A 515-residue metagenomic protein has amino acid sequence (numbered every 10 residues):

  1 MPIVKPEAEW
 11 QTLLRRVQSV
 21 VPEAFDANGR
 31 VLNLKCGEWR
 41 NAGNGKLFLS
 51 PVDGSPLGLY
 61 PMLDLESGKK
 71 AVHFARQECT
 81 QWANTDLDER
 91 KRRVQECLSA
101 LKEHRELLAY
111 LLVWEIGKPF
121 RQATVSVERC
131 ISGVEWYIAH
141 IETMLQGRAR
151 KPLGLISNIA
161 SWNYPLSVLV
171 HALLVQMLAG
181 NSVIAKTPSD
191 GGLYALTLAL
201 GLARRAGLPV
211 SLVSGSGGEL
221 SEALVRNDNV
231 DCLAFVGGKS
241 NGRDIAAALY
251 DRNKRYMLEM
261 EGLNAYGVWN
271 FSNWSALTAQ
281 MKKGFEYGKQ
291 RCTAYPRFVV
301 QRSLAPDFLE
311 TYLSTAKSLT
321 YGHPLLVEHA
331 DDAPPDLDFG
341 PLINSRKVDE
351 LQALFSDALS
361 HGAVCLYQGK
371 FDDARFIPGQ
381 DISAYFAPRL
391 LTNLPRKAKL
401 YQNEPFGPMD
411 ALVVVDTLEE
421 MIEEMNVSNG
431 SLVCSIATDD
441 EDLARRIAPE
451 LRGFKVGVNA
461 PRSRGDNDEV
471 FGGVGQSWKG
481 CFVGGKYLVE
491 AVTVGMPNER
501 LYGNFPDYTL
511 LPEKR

Functional and structural regions predicted by a protein language model:
M1-P2, S55-L59, D88, R92 (+5 more regions): Conserved C-terminal structural/oligomerization subdomain of aldehyde/semialdehyde dehydrogenase
M1-Q146, S318, I343: N-terminal Rossmann-like NAD(P)+-binding subdomain of aldehyde/semialdehyde dehydrogenases
G37, G54, A75, R90 (+11 more regions): Residue-level signal for inorganic ion chemistry
S67, E219-E222, E420: Short acidic active-site motifs
C79, A83, L98-R105, A109-L112 (+16 more regions): Structural signal for hydrophobic packing residues in well-ordered secondary-structure cores of soluble enzyme domains
I141-T278, V415: Rossmann-like NAD(P) dinucleotide-binding subdomain of oxidoreductase/dehydrogenase enzymes
M177, I184, S211, M257 (+5 more regions): Structural detector of well-ordered beta-strand residues that form the stable sheet scaffold of enzyme domains
R205, S240-P395, V458, G503-R515: ALDH superfamily catalytic-core signature
